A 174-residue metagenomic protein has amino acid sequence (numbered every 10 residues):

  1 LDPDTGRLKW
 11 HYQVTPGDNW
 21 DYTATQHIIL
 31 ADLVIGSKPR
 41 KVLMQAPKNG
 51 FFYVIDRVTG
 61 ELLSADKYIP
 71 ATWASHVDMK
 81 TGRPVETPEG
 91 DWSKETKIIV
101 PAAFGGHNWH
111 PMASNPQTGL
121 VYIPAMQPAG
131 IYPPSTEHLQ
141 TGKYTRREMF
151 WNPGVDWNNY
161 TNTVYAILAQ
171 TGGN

Functional and structural regions predicted by a protein language model:
L1-A24, A31-P39, F51-I98, A129-N174: Extracytoplasmic/lumenal domain signature
Q13, M44, P101: Glycine- and other small-residue-rich loops at beta-strand/loop junctions that grip anionic moieties
Y22-P47, N108-A113, T118-A125: Repeat-blade elements of multi-bladed beta-propeller folds
V85, K94-I98, F104-G130: Long, low-complexity segments enriched in small/aliphatic residues
